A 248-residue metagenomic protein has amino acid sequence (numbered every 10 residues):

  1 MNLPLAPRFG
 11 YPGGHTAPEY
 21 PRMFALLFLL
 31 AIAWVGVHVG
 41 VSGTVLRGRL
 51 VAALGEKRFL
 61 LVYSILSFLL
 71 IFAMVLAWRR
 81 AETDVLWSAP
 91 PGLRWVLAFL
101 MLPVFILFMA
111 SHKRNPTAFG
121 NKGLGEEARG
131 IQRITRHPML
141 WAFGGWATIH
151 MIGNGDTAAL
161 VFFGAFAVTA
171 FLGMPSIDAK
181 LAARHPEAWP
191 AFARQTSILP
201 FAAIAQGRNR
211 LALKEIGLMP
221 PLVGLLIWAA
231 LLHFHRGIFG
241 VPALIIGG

Functional and structural regions predicted by a protein language model:
L5-R22: Short, Lys/Arg-enriched N-terminal segments with co-localized hydrophobic residues within the first ~10-30 amino acids
R22-G36: Hydrophobic transmembrane alpha-helical segments in integral membrane proteins
R22-L26, K57-F59, A212-M219: N-terminal membrane topogenic signal
V39-R58: Membrane-interface helix-loop junction between the first two transmembrane segments
A53, A81-P91: Membrane-interface interhelical loops and short amphipathic "cap" helices that link adjacent transmembrane segments
L61-R79: A generic, lipid-embedded transmembrane alpha helix
W87-G248: Cytosolic-biased juxtamembrane loops and peripheral soluble domains of multi-pass membrane proteins
